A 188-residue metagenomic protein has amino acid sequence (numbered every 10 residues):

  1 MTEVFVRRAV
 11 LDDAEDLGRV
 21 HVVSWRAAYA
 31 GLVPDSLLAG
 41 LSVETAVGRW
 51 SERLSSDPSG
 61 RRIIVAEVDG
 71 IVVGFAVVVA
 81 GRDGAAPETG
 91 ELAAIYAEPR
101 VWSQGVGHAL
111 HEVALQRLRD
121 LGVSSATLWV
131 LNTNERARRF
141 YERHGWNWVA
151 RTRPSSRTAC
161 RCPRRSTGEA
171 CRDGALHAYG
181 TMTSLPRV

Functional and structural regions predicted by a protein language model:
E3, E88-G90, S124-R138, R143-V188: C-terminal "cap" of GNAT-fold acetyltransferases
V4, R8-D12, R19-L32, S36-R100 (+7 more regions): Acetyl-CoA-dependent GNAT
L11-A14, N134-E135: Alpha-helix N-cap/helix-start and coil->helix boundary motif
Q104: Flexible nucleotide-binding loop
